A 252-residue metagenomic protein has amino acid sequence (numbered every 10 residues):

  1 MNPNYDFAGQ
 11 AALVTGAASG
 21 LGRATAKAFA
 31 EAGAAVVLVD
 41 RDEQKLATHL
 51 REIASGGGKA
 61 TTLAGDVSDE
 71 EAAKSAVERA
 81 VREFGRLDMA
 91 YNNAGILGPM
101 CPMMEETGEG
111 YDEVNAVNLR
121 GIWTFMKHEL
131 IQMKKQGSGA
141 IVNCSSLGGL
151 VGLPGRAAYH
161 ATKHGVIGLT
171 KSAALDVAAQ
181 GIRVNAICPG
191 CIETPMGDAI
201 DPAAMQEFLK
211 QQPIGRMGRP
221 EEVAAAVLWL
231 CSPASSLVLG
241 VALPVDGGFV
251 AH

Functional and structural regions predicted by a protein language model:
N2-N4, L97-M100, L150-V151, Q211 (+2 more regions): Short C-terminal tail/terminal secondary-structure segment of NAD(P)H-dependent dehydrogenase/reductase domains
E43-Q44, A64-A76, G108, E221-E222: The beta1-alpha1 cofactor-binding region of Rossmann-like NAD(H)/NADP(H)-dependent oxidoreductases
S75-R82, C101-E105, E109-A116, E207: Active-site Tyr-X3-Lys motif and surrounding loop/helix of classical short-chain dehydrogenase/reductase
M104-W123, S138, V142, Y159 (+2 more regions): Catalytic Tyr-X3-Lys loop
W123, I182, R216-V245, F249-V250: C-terminal substrate-recognition "lid" of short-chain dehydrogenase/reductases
M126, T162, T170: Active-site helix of classical SDR
I131, L175-A179, S236: Alpha-helical segment proximal to the catalytic Tyr-Lys
S146: Residue(s) in the substrate-gating loop at a strand-loop-helix junction that position the organic substrate next
